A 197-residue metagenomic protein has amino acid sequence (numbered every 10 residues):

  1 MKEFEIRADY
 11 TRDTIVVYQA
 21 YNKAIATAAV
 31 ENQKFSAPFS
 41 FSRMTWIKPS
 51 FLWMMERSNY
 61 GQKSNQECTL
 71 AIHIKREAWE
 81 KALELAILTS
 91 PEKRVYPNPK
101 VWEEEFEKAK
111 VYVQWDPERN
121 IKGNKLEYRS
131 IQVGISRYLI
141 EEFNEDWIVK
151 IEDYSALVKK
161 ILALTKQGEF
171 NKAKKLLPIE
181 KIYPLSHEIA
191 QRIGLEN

Functional and structural regions predicted by a protein language model:
M1-F41: ADP-ribose/NAD+-binding catalytic cleft of ART/PARP-like enzymes
K2-D13, S40-R43, Y60-N197: Conserved NAD+-utilizing ADP-ribose enzyme module
Y21-K23, F51, K75-E77: An acidic- and aromatic-residue-enriched active-site/binding cleft used to recognize and process polar
K23-A26, E56, K159, E188: Short linear sequence elements within intrinsically disordered, low-complexity coil regions
V30-Q33, I47-P49, K108: Amphipathic, alpha-helical segments enriched in basic
A37-M55: A positional/architectural concept
